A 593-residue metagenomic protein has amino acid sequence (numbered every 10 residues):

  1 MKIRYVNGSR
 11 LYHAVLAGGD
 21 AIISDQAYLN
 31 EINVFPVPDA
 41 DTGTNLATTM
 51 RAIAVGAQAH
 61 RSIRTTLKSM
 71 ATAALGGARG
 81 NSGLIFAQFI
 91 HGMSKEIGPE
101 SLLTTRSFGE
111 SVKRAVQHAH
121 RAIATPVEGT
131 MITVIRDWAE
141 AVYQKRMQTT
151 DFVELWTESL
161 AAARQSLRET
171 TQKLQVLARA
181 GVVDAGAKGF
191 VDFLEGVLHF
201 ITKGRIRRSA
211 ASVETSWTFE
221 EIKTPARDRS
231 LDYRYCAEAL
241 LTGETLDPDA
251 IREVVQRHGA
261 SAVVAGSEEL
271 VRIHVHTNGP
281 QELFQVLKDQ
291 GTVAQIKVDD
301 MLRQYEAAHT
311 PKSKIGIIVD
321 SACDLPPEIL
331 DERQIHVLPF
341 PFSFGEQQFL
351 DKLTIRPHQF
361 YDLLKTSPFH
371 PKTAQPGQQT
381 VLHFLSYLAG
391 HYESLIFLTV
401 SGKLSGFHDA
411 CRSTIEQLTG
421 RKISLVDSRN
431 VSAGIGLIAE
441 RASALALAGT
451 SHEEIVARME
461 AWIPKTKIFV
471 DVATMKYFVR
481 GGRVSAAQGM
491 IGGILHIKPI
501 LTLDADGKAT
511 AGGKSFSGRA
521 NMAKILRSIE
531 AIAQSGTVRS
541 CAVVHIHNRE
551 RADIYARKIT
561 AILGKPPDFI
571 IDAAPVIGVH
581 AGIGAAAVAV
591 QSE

Functional and structural regions predicted by a protein language model:
M1-Q58, T72, V254-H258, V263-V264 (+6 more regions): Generic N-terminal targeting/processing segments that precede catalytic cores or assembly contacts
S9-L16, D20, S24-D25, V34-A40 (+4 more regions): Acidic, glycine-enriched active-site microenvironments
N45-M70, T354-A389: Glycine-rich oxoanion-binding loops at beta->alpha junctions
G80, A87-H91, F397-T419, L437-A439: Short Gly/Thr/Asp-enriched flexible loops that form oxyanion-binding sites at enzyme active sites
Q117-R121, T133, A139-L270, Q304 (+6 more regions): Mixed-charge interfacial surface used for oligomerization/domain docking and macromolecular partner engagement
V264-G266, G291-Y305: Conserved short beta-strand edge segments in small beta-sheet-based binding/regulatory domains
G279-I296: Charge-rich, low-aromatic oligomerization/scaffolding segments with amphipathic character
I318-P376, T380: N-terminal glycine-rich anion-binding loop in soluble enzyme alpha/beta folds
